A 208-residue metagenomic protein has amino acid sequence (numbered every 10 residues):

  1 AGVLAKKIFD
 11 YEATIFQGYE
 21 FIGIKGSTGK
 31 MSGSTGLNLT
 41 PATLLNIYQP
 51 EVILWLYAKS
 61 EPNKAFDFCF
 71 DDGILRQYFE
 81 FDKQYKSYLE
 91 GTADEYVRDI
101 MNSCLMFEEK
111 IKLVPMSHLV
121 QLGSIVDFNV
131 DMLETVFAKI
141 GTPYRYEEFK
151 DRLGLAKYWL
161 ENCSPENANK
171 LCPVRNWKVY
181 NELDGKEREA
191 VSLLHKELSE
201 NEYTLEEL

Functional and structural regions predicted by a protein language model:
A1-S34, P41, L171, N176-W177 (+4 more regions): Active-site cores that bind ATP or allylic diphosphates and position pyrophosphate for catalysis
A5, F9, Y19-A168: Catalytic adenosine-cofactor/nucleotide-binding cores of aminoacyl-tRNA synthetases and other
H118-F128, M132, K186-L208: Helix-rich, typically C-terminal accessory recognition domains appended to large enzymatic cores
